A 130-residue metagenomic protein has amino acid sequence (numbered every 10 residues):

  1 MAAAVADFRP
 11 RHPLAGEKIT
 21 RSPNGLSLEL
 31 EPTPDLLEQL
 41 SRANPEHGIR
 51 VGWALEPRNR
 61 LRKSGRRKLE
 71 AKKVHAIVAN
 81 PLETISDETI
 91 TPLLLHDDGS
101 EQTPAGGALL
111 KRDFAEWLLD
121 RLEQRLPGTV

Functional and structural regions predicted by a protein language model:
M1-T84, L93, T103: Glycine-rich phosphate/dinucleotide-binding loop and adjoining beta-alpha-beta core of small-molecule
V74, P81-V130: Small-residue (G/A/S/T)-rich helix-start motifs and N-terminal tracts that mark the onset
